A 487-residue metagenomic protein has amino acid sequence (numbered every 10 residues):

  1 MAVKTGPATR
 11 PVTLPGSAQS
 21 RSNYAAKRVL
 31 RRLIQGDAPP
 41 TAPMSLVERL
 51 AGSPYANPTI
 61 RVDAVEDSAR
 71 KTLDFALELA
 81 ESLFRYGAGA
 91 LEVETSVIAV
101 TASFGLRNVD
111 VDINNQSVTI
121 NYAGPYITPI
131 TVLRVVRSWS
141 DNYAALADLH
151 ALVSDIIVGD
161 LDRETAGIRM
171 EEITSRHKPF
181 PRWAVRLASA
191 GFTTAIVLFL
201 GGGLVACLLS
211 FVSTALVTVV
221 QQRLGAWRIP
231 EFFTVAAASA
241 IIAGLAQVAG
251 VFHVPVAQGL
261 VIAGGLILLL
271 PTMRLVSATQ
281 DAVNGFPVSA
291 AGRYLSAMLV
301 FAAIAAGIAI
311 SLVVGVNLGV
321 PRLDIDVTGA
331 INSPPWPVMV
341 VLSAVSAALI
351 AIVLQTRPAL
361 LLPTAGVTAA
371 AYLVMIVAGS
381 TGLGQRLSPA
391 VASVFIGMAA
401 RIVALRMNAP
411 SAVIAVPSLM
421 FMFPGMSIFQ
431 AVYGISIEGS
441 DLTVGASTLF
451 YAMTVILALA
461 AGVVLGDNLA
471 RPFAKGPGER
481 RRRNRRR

Functional and structural regions predicted by a protein language model:
M1-T165: Soluble N-terminal domains of membrane-associated systems
V135-S210: Hydrophobic alpha-helical hairpins/lids featuring a short glycine-rich hinge
K178-D281, V353-L354, P358: Core alpha-helical transmembrane segments of integral membrane proteins
A195-L200, L216-L224, I241, L245-H253 (+9 more regions): Alpha-helical membrane-inserting segments
V197-S213, A257-P271, D326-L342, G382-V394 (+1 more regions): Structural signature of hydrophobic alpha-helical transmembrane segments
P255-A257, V316-N332, I435-S447: Membrane-interface helix termini and inter-helical loops of multi-pass transporters
L268-V276, G292, S296-R386: Generic multipass alpha-helical transmembrane bundles of integral membrane proteins
T279, G285-F301, P334-V338, L362-G366 (+1 more regions): C-terminal transmembrane helix-loop-helix hairpin of multi-pass membrane proteins
